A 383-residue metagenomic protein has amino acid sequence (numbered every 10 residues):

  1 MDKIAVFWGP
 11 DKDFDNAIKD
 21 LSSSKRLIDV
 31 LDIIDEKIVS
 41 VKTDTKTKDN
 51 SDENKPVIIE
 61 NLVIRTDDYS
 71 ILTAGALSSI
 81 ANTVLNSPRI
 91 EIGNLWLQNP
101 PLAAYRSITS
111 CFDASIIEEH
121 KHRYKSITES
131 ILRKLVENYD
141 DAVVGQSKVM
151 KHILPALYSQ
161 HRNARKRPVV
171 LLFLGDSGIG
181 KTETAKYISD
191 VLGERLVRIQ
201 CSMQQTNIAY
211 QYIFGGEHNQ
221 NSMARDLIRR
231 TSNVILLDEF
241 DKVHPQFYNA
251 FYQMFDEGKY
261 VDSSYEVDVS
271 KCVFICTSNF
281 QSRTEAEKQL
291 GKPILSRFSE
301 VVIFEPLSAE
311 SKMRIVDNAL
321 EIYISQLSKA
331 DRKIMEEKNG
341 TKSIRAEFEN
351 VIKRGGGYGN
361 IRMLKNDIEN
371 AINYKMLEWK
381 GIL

Functional and structural regions predicted by a protein language model:
D2-K19, S107, D190, R198 (+2 more regions): C-terminal alpha-helical "lid" subdomain
D2-V30, R165-I199: Walker A/P-loop
V41-I59, T83, Q211-E239, S264-E266 (+1 more regions): Conserved alpha-helical scaffold flanking the Walker A/P-loop in AAA+ ATPase domains
P56-I59, V63-S78, R229-D256, E285-I294 (+1 more regions): Conserved AAA+/SF3 P-loop NTPase catalytic/coupling segment centered on the Walker-B
P100-A104, N219-M223, E239-F247, F255-M313 (+1 more regions): Canonical AAA+ ATPase core
R106-I127, E194-L196, E287-L307: A short helix-turn-beta junction within AAA+ P-loop NTPase domains corresponding to the substrate/partner-engaging
E129-V170, I368-M376: Pre-Walker A (pre-P-loop) alpha-helix and adjacent loop at the N terminus of AAA/AAA+ ATPase modules, a conserved
V191-N219: AAA+/P-loop NTPase substrate/partner-engagement loops
